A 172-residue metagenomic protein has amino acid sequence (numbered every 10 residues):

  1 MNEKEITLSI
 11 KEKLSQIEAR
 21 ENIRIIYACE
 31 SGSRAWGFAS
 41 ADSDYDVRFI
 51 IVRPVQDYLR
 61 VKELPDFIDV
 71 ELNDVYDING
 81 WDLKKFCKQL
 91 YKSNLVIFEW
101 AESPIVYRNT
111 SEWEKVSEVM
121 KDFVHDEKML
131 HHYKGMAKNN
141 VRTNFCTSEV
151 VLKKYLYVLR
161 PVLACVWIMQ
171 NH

Functional and structural regions predicted by a protein language model:
M1-C29: Helical scaffold of the NTase/Pol beta-like nucleotidyltransferase catalytic core
N2-I10, I78, D82, S111-E112 (+3 more regions): Soluble or luminal CAZymes and related metallo-dependent hydrolases
R24-Y27, D46, V166: Beta-sheet entry/capping signal
S31-G32, N79: Short His-Asn-centered micro-motif
G32-E71: Catalytic metal-binding acidic patch
R53-Q56, S93-V96, N139, A164: Short loop/turn segments at secondary-structure transitions that flank enzyme active sites
V61-K138: A basic- and aromatic-enriched beta-loop-alpha substructure that forms the phosphate/nucleotide- and DNA/RNA-contacting
K115-H172: Conserved nucleotidyltransferase catalytic core and NTase-mimicking acidic/glycine-rich helix/loop elements in nucleic
